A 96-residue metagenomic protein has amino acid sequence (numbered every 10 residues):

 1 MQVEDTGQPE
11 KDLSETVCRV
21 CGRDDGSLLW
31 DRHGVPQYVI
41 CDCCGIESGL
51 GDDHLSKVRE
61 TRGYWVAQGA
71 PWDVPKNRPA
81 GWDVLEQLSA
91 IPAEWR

Functional and structural regions predicted by a protein language model:
M1-E10, S56-R96: Short, intrinsically disordered terminal segments enriched in charged and Pro/Gly residues
L13-V17: Alpha-helical protein-protein interaction modules
C18-C21, C41: Short cysteine-rich clusters marking metal-coordination/redox-active sites
R23, I46: Short Cys/His-rich local motifs and their 1-3 flanking residues in nucleic-acid-associated proteins and small
S27-L28, L50-G51: Short, non-ligating residues that shape and space the ligands of small metal-coordination modules and catalytic
W30-Y38: Short linker/helix segments within small regulatory modules
V35, D42-G45: Non-transmembrane "mature" sequence context
C41, S48, R62-V66: Amphipathic alpha-helical interface segments used for dimerization/assembly
